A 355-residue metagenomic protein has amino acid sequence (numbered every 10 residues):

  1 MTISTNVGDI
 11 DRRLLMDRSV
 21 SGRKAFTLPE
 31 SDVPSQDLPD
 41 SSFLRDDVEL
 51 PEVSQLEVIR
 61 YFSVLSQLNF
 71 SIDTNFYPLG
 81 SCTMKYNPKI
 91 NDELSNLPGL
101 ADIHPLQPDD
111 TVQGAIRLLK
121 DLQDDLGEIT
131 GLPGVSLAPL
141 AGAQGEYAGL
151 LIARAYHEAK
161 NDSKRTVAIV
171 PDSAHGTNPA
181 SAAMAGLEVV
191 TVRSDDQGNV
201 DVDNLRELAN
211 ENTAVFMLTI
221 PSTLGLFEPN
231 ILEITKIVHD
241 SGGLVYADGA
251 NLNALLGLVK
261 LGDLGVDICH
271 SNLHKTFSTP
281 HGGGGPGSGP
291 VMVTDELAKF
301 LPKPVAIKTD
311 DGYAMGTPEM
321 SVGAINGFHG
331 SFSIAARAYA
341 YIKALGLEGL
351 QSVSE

Functional and structural regions predicted by a protein language model:
M1-D102: N-terminal glycine-rich, Lys/His-bearing helix-loop that initiates the first secondary-structure elements of many
S42-F43, L97-D110, E128-T130, A183-V190 (+3 more regions): Gly-rich Lys/Arg/Thr-decorated short loops/hinges at beta-loop-alpha junctions or inter-strand turns that position
V48, S54-N69, P98-L140, G145: Conserved N-terminal alpha-helix of the aminotransferase class I/II PLP-enzyme fold
P51-I59, V112-L119, Q123, G142-E146 (+9 more regions): Generic structural signal for well-ordered, non-membrane alpha-helical segments in soluble metabolic enzymes
F70-N91, A138-E146, F277-M292, F328-R337: Conserved phosphate/anionic-ligand binding catalytic regions in large, soluble enzymes, centered on
I72-P78, P133-L137, G249, G349-S354: Flexible, glycine/charged-enriched surface loops at secondary-structure junctions
G114, Q144-D310, E319: Conserved PLP-enzyme active-site core in the AAT-like
Y313-E355: Structural motif of enzymes handling amino- and sulfur-group chemistry
